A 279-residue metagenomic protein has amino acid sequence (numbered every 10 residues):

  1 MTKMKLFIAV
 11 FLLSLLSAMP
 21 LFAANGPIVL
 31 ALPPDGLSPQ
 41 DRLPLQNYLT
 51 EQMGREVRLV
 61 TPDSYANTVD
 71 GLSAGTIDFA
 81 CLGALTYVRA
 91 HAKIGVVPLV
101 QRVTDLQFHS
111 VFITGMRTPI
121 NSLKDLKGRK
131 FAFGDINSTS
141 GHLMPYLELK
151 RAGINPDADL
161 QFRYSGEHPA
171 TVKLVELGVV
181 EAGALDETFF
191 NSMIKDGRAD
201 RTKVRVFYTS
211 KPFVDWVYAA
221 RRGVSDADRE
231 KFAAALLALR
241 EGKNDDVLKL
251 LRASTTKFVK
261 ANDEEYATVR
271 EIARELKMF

Functional and structural regions predicted by a protein language model:
A9-P20: Bacterial N-terminal signal peptides
N25-S38, K124-G141: Short loop->beta-strand "edge-of-pocket" segments that line small-molecule binding or catalytic clefts across diverse
G26, A90-Q101, M193-F207: Ligand-binding "clamshell"
G26-P44, F213-D215, A219-F279: An extracytoplasmic/periplasmic, membrane-proximal ligand-sensing/linker region
P34, T61-Y65, G75-V88, A92-K93 (+1 more regions): Beta->alpha turn/N-cap motifs
G36-R58: Short, polar/charged alpha-helical segment
L99-S122, Y218-R221: Hydrophobic/proline-rich hinge and linker segments of small-molecule sensing/allosteric domains, predominantly
T118, R129-A227: Pocket-lining segment of extracytoplasmic ligand-binding domains
